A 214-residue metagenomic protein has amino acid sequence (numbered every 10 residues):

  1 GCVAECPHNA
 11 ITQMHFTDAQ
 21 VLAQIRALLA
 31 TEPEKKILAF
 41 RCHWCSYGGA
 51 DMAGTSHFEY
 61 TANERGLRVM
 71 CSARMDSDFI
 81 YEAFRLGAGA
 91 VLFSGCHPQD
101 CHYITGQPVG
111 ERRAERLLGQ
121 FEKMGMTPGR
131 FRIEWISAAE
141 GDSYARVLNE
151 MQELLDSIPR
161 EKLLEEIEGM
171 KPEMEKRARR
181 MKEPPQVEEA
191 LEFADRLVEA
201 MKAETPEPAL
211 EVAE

Functional and structural regions predicted by a protein language model:
G1-N9, L38-C45, A139: Cysteine-centered iron-sulfur cluster-binding motifs in ferredoxin-type domains/subunits of redox enzymes
G1-Q24: Iron-sulfur cluster-binding cysteine motifs and their immediate structural context in ferredoxin-like electron-transfer
F16-C45: A short, flexible N-terminal coil/short beta segment enriched in small residues
Y47-D51: Short N-terminal binding/cap micro-motifs at the start of the first secondary-structure element
G54-G66: Short helix-loop-beta junction
L67-Y144: Cofactor-cradling patches in redox/metallo enzymes
T127-I167: Peripheral docking tails and interdomain loops at the edges of cofactor- or intermediate-handling domains
K162-E214: A cross-taxonomic marker for long C-terminal extensions/tails that follow the last structured domain
